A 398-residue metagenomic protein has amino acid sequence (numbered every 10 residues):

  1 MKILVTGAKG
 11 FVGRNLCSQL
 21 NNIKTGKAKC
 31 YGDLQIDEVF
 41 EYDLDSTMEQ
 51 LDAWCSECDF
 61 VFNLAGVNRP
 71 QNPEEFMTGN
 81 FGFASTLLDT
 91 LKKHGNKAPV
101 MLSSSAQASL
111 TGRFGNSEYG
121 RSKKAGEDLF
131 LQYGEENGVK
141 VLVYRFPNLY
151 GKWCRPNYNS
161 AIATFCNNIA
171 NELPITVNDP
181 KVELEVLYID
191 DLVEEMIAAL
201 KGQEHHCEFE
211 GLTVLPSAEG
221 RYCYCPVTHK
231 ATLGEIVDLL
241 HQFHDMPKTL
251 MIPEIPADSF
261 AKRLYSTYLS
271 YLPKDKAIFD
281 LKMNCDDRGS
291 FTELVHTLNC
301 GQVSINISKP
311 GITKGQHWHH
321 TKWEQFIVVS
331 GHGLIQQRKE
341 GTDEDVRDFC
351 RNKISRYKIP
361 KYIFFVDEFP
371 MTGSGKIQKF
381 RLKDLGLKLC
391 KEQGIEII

Functional and structural regions predicted by a protein language model:
M1-G26: N-terminal Rossmann NAD(P)H-binding glycine-rich loop of SDR-like oxidoreductase domains
D43-T86, T90-H94, Q107-F114: NAD(P)H-binding glycine-rich loop region in Rossmannoid oxidoreductase-like domains and their noncatalytic homologs
S85-E127, G134-N137, V141-L142: Conserved Rossmann-fold NAD(P)-dependent oxidoreductase catalytic core, especially the SDR/UDP-sugar
D128-W153, L173-V182, S217: Conserved beta-loop-beta element that borders a ligand/cofactor-binding pocket
P147, T164-L187, C207, P216-C225: A conserved pocket-lining segment of Rossmann-fold NAD(P)-dependent short-chain dehydrogenase/reductase
A198-M283: Mid/C-terminal beta-alpha module of Rossmann-like enzyme folds, strongest in SDR-family dehydrogenases/epimerases
K276-Q316, K322: A short glycine-rich, His/Asp/Glu-containing loop-to-beta-strand
V346-I398: Conserved C-terminal "lid"/linker of ANL adenylate-forming enzymes
